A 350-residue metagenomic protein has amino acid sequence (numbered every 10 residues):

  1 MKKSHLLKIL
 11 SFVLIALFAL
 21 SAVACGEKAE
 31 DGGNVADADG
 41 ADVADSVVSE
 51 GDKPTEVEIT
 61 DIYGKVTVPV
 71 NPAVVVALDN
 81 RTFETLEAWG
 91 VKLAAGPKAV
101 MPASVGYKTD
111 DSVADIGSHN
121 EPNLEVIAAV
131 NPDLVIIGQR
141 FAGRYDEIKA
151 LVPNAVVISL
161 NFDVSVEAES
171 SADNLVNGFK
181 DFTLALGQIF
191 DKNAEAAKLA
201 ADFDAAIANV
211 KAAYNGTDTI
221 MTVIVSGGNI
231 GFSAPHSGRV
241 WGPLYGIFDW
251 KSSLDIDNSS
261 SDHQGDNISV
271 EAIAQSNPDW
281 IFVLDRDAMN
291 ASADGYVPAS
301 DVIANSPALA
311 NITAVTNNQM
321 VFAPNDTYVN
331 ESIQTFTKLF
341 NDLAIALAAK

Functional and structural regions predicted by a protein language model:
K8-L14, C25-R81, N193-V225, D285-A288 (+2 more regions): Bacterial Sec-exported substrate-binding components of ABC uptake systems
L20-A24: C-terminal motif of bacterial Sec signal peptides marking the signal peptidase cleavage site
D61-Y63, D115-N123, S259-S269: Short helix-initiation/N-cap motifs at beta->coil->alpha
V74-V126: A short, structured surface patch at a secondary-structure boundary
V100-G106, A234-Q264: Alpha-helical, coiled-coil/dimerization segments enriched in small aliphatic residues
P102, G143, I158-A185, T217-P243 (+1 more regions): Extracytoplasmic ligand-binding site segments that recognize negatively charged/polar headgroups
N131-I137, P153-N154, I273, N277-F282: Proline-aspartate-enriched helix->loop->beta-strand connector
N174-D181, D279-K350: Structured C-terminal subdomain patch of bacterial secreted/periplasmic proteins
